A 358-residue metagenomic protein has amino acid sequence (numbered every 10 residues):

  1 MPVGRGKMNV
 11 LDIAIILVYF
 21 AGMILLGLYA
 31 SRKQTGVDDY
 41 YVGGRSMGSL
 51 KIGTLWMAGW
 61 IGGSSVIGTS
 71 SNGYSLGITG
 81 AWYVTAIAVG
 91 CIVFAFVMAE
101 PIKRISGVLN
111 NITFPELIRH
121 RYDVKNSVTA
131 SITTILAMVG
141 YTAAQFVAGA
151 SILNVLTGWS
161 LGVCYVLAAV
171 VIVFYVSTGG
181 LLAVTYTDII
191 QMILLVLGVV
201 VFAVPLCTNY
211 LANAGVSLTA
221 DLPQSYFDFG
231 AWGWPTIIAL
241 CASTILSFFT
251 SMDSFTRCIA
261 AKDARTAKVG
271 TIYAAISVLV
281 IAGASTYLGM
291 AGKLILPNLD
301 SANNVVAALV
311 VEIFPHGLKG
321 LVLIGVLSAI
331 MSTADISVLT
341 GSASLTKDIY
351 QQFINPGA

Functional and structural regions predicted by a protein language model:
G4-I67, V176-G179, M192, G198 (+3 more regions): Membrane-interface "cap" regions at the ends of multi-pass membrane proteins
V10, M47-L50, R121-T129, T157-V166 (+2 more regions): Membrane-interfacial loop-to-helix junctions in multi-pass transporters
L26, A30-K33, F96-A99, T142-F146 (+6 more regions): Hydrophobic alpha-helical segments and their helix-loop junctions in multi-pass secondary transporters
V42-N110, T236-S247, S254-N298, L309-A329: Membrane-interface helix-loop-helix modules in multi-pass membrane proteins
M47-W56, R119-V124, V128, Q191-P205 (+1 more regions): Small-residue-rich segments of transmembrane alpha-helices in multi-pass membrane proteins, especially helix faces
N72-L76, K103-R104, A148-L156, V170-Q191 (+1 more regions): Membrane-water interface regions at transmembrane-helix termini and the short interhelical loops of multi-pass membrane
W82-V176, S243-S247, S328-D335: Helix-loop-helix module between adjacent transmembrane segments
N110-R119, G180-I189, T250-V280, A302-V305 (+2 more regions): Hydrophobic, small-residue-rich membrane helices and short re-entrant helix-turn-helix hairpins that build
